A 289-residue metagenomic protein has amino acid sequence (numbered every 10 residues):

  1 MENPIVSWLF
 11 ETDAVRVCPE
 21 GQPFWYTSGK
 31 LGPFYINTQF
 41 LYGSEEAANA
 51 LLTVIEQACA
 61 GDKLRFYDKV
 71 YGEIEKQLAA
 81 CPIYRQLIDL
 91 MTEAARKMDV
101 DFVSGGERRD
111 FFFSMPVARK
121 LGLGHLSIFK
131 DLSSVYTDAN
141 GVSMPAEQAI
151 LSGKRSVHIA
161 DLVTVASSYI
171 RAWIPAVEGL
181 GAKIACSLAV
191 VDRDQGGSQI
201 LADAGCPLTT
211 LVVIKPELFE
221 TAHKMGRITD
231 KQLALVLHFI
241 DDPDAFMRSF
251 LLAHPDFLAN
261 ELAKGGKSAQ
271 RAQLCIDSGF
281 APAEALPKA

Functional and structural regions predicted by a protein language model:
M1-A160, T164-A289: PRPP-associated nucleotide enzymes
